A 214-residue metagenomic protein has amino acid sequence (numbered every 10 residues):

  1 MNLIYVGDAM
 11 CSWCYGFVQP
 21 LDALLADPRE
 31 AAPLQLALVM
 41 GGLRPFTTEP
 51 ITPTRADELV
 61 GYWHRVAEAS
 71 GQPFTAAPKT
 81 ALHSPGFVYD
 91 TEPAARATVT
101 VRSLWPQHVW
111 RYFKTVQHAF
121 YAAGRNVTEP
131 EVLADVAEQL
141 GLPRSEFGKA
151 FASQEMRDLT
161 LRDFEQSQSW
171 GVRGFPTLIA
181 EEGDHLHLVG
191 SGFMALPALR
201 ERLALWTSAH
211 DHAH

Functional and structural regions predicted by a protein language model:
V6-M10, G16-E30, L34, T115-H214: C-terminal cap of thioredoxin/glutaredoxin-like
V18-F120: Structural alpha/beta surface segment adjacent to cysteine/selenocysteine redox centers across thiol/disulfide enzymes
